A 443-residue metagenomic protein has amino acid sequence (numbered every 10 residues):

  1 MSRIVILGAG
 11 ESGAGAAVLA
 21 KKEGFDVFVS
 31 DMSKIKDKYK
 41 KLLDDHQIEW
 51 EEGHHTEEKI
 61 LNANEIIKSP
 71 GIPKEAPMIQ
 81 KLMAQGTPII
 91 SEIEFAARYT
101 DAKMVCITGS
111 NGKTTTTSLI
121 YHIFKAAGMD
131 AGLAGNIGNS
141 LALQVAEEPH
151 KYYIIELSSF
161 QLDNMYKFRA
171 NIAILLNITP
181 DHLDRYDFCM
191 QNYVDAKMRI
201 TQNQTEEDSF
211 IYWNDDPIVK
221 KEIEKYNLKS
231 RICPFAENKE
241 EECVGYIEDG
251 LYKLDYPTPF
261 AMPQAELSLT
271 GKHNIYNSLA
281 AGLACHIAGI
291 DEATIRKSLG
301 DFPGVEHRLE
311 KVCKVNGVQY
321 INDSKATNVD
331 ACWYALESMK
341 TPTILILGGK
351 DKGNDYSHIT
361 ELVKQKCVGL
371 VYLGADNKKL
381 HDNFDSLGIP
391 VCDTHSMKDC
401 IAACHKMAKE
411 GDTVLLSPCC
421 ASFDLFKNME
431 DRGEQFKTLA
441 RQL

Functional and structural regions predicted by a protein language model:
M1-S91, F95, T270, D382 (+1 more regions): N-terminal leader/targeting and accessory segments in enzymes
S2, K21-K22, E58-A63, P70-N214 (+4 more regions): Phosphate-binding loop of NTP-binding sites
R3, G15-E23, D130, M262-C367: Nucleotide phosphate-binding/pyrophosphate-handling subdomain across enzymes that bind or process nucleotide phosphates
G10, S33-I35, I137, D215-D216 (+2 more regions): Residues in the short beta-alpha loop(s) of Rossmann-like NAD(P)-binding domains
E11, P73, N111-T115, I275 (+2 more regions): Residue-level detector of alpha-helix initiation sites
D26-M32, F210-N214, I346-L347, K366-A375: Short internal beta-strands
Y39-K41, S357-D412: C-terminal helical cap/extension that packs against the catalytic core of soluble nucleotide-cofactor enzymes
E51-H54, I90-E94, N227-Y246, R296-G300 (+2 more regions): Beta-strand->loop->alpha-helix junctions that form or flank phosphate-binding loops in nucleotide-handling enzymes
